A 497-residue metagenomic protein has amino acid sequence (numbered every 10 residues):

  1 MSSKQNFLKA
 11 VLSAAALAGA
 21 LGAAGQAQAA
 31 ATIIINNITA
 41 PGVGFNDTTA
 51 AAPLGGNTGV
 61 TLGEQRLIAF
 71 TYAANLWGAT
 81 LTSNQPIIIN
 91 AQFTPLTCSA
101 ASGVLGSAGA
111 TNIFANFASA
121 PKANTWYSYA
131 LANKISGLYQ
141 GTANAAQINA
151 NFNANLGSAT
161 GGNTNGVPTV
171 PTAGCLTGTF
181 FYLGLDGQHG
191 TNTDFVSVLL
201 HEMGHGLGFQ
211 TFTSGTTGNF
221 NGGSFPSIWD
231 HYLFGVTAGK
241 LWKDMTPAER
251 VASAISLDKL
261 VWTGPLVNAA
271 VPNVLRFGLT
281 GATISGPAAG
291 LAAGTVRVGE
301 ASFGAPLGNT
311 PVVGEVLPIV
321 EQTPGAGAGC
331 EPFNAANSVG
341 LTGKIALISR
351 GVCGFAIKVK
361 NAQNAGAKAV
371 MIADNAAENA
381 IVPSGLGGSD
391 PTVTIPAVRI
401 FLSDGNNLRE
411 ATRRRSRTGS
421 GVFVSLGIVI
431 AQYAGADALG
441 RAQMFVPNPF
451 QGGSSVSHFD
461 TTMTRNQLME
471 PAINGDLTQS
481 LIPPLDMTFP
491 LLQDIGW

Functional and structural regions predicted by a protein language model:
M1-F7: N-terminal secretory signal peptides that target proteins for export/translocation
V11-G22: Bacterial N-terminal signal peptides
A24-Q26: N-terminal signal peptide c-region/cleavage motif recognized by signal peptidases
A30-L200, G206-G286, N406, E410-W497: Extracellular zinc-dependent metalloprotease catalytic-domain scaffold
D194-L207, K358-V370: Active-site alpha-helical elements of protease catalytic centers
G264, N268-F450: Structured lumen-facing ectodomains of secretory-pathway proteins
